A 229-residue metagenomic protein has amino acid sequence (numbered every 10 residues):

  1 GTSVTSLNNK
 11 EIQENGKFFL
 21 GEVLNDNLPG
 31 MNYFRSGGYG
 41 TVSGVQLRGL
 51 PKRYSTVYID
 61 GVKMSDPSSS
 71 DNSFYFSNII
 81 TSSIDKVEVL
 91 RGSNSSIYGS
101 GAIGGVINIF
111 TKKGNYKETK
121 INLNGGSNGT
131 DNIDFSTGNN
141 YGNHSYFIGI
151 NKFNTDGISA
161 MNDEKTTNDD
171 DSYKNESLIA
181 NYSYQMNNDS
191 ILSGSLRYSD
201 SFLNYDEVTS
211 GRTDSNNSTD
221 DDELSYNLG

Functional and structural regions predicted by a protein language model:
G1-N15, E22-V23, Y184-Q185, Y226: N-terminal Sec signal peptide and the immediately downstream disordered periplasmic leader that contains the TonB box
V4, G21-K63, D85-K86: Extracytoplasmic beta-strand/coil segments of soluble accessory domains associated with Gram-negative outer-membrane
I12, L24, V87-E88, I107-I109 (+1 more regions): Non-catalytic regulatory/gating segments with a bias toward low-complexity or hydrophobic composition
N25, K63-R91: Short acidic/polar hinge/loop motifs at secondary-structure boundaries that mediate gating or recognition
Y39, G99, G126-G129, D170-N175 (+1 more regions): Short sequence motifs at beta-strands and strand-loop junctions characteristic of Gram-negative outer-membrane
S43, G105, T119, D131-F135 (+2 more regions): Hydrophobic, lipid-facing positions within transmembrane beta-strands of outer-membrane proteins
N78-E118: A beta-strand signature from Gram-negative outer-membrane beta-barrel systems, especially the internal plug domain
N108, Y116, N124, S136-T219: Periplasmic-side early beta-strands and strand-to-turn transitions of outer-membrane beta-barrels
